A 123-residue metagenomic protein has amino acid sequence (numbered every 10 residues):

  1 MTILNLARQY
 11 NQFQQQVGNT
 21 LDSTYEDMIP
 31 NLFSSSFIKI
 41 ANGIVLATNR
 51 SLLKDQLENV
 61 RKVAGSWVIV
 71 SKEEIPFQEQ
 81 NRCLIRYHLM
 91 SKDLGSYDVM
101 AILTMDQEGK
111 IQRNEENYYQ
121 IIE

Functional and structural regions predicted by a protein language model:
M1-S35: Short acidic-aromatic low-complexity motifs
L6, T20, A47, K72 (+1 more regions): Compositionally biased, intrinsically disordered low-complexity segments
Q16-V17, G43-L46, M90: Short histidine/acidic/glycine/proline-rich micro-motifs that form metal- and phosphate-coordinating active-site loops
L21, A41, S91-D93: Short coil/turn residues that cap or connect secondary-structure elements
D22, N49-R50, S96: Alpha-helix N-cap/helix-start motif
E26-E74, Q78: A solvent-exposed, acidic/Ser-Thr-rich amphipathic alpha-helical stretch
E58-E123: A beta-strand edge to alpha-helix "cap/lid" segment located at domain peripheries
